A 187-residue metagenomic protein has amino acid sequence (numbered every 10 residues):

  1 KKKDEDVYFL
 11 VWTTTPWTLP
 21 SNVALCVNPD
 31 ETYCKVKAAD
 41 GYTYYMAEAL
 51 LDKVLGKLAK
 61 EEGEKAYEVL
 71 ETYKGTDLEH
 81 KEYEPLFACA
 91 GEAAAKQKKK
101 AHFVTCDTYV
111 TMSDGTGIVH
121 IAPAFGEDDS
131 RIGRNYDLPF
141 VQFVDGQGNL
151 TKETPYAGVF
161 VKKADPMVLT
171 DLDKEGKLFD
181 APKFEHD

Functional and structural regions predicted by a protein language model:
K1-A88, E92-A93, Q97, Q147-P155 (+1 more regions): Conserved, charged catalytic cores of large soluble enzymes
K1-P20, C34, D40, H80 (+1 more regions): Residue patterns forming the tRNA-binding/recognition surfaces of aminoacyl-tRNA synthetases and related DALR
L51-V54, V104, V168: Generic hydrophobic, helix-prone segments enriched in Leu/Val/Ile
E68, T108-V110, V141: Exposed boundary/loop context
G91-E92, K96-G126: Catalytic-site beta-strand/loop segments enriched in glycine and acidic/polar residues
